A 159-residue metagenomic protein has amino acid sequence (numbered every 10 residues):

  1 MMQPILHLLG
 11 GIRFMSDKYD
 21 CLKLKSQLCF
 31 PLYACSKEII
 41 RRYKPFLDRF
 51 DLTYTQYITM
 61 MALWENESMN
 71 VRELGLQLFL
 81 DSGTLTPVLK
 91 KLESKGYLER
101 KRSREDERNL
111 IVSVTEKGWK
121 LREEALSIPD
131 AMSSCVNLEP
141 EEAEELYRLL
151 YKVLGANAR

Functional and structural regions predicted by a protein language model:
M1-F50, E144, K152: N-terminal leader segment of winged-helix/HTH proteins
P31, I58-M61, K120: Pre-recognition alpha-helix immediately N-terminal to the DNA-recognition helix within helix-turn-helix or winged-helix
S36, R122, L150, L154-N157: A structural signal for well-ordered alpha-helices, especially hydrophobic packing surfaces of coiled-coils
K37, R41-D81: N-terminal helix-turn-helix DNA-binding core of bacterial DNA-binding proteins
I40, K90-R148: Charged, amphipathic alpha-helical coiled-coil/dimerization segments
F50-T55, T84, T115, E139-P140: Short helix-coil-helix linker/hinge
V71-R72, G83, K90, L110: Residues within helix-turn-helix
